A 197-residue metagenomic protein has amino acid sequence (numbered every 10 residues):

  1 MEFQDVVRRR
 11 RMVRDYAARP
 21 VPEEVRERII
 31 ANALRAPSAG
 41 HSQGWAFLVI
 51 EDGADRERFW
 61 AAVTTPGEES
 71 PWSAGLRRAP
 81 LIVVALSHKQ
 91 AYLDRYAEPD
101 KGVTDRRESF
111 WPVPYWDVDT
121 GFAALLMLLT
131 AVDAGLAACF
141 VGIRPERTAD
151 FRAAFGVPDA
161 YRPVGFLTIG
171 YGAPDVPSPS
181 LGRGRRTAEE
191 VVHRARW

Functional and structural regions predicted by a protein language model:
F3-V13, V164-W197: C-terminal helix-cap and adjacent tail motif
V13-R28: A short N-terminal beta-strand-loop micro-motif at the entrance of redox/enzyme domains
D15, A46, A137-V141: Short catalytic-loop micro-motif centered on adjacent basic/acidic residues
N32-L34, V83, V103-A153: Small-aliphatic-rich amphipathic alpha-helix that forms the alpha element of a beta-alpha
A33, A39-S42: N-terminal structural module
S42-T120: Glycine/small-residue-rich phosphate/adenosyl-binding loop
E69, S73-I82, F155-S178: A glycine-rich helix N-cap at a beta->alpha junction
S87, I143, Y171: Short secondary-structure boundary segments
